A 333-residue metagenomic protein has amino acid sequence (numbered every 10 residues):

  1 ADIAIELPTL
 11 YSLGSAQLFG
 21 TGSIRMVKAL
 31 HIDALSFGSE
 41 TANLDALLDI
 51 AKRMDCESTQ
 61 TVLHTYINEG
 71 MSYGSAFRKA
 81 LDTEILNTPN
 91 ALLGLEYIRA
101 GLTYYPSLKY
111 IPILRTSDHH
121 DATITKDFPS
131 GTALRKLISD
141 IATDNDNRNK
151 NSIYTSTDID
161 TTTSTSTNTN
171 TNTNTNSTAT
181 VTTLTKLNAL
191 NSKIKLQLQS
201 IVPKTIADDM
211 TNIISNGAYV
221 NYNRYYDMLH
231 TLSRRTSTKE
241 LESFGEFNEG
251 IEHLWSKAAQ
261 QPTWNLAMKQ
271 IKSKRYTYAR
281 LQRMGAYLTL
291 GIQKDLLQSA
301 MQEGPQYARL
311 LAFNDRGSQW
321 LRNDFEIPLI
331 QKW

Functional and structural regions predicted by a protein language model:
A1: Active-site rim/loop-helix segments in enzyme catalytic domains that contact anionic ligands
E6-D160, N176-W333: Active-site cores that bind ATP or allylic diphosphates and position pyrophosphate for catalysis
D160-N176: Long, low-complexity Q/N-rich tracts
